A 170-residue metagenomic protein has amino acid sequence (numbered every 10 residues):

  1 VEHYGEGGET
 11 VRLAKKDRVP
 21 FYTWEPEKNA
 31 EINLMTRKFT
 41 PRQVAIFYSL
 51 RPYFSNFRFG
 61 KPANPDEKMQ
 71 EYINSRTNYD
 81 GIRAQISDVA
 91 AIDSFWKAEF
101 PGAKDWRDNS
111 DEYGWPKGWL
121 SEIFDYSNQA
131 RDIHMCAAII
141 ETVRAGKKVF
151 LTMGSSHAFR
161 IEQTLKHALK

Functional and structural regions predicted by a protein language model:
E2-R144, T164: Hydrophobic, often amphipathic alpha-helical segments used for membrane interaction and targeting
G146-K148: Residues that mark the start of a beta-strand
L151-K170: C-terminal structured interaction module
